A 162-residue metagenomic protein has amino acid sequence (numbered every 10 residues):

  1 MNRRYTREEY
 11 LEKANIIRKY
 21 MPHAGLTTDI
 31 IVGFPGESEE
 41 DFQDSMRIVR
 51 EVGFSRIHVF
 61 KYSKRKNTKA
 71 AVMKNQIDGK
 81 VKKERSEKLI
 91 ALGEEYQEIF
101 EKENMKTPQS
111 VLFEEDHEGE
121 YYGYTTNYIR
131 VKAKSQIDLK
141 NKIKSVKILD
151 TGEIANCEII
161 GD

Functional and structural regions predicted by a protein language model:
M1-R56, Y62, N67-V81: Conserved non-cysteine loop/helix-boundary elements of the Radical SAM core domain that shape
Y20, F60, L92-Y96: Short hydrophobic alpha-helical module
V72-D162: Terminal RNA-binding accessory module
